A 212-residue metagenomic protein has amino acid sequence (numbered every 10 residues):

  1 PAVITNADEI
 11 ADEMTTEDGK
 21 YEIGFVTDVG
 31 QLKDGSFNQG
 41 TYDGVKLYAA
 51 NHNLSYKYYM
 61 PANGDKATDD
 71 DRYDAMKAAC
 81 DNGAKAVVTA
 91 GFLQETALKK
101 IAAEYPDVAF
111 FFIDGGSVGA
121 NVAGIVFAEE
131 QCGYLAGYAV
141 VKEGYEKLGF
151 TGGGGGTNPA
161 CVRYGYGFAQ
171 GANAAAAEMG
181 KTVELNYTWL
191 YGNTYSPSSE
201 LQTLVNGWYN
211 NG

Functional and structural regions predicted by a protein language model:
A2-G212: A residue-level marker of the well-folded mature domains of exported/periplasmic proteins
